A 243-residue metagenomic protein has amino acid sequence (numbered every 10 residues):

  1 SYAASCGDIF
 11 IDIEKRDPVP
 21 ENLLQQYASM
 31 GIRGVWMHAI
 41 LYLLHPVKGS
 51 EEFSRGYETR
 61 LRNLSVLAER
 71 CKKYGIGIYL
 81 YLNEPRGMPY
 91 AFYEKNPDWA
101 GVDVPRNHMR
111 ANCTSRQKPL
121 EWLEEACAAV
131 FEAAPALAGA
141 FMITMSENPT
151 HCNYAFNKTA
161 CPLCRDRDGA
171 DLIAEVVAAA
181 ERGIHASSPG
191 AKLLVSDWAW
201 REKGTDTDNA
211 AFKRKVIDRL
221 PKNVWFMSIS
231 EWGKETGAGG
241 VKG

Functional and structural regions predicted by a protein language model:
S1-G243: Aromatic-lined carbohydrate-binding surfaces of glycoside hydrolases
